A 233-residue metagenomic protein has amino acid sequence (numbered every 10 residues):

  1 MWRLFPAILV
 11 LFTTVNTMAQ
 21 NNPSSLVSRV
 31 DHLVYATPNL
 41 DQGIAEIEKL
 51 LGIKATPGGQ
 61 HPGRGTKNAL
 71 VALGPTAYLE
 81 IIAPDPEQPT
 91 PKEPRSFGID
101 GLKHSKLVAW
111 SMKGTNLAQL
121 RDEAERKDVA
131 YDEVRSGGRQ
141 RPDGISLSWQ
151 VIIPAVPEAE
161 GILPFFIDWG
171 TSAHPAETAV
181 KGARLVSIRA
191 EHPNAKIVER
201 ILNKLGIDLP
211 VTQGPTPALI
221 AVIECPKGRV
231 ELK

Functional and structural regions predicted by a protein language model:
M1-W2: N-terminal secretory signal peptides that target proteins for export/translocation
F5-N16: Bacterial N-terminal signal peptides
L11, P23-V27, N68: Hydrophobic, well-ordered secondary-structure scaffolds
A19-L40, H104-K113, F165-A195: N-terminal beta-strand motif that seeds the catalytic metal site of vicinal oxygen chelate
L40-K54, E123-E125, N194-L205: Amphipathic alpha-helical segments
L40-S96: Glycine/small-residue-rich interface belts in oligomeric ring/scaffold proteins and their assembly partners
L70-A72, L79-A83, D100, A109 (+2 more regions): Vicinal oxygen chelate
Q88-S111: Interdomain hinge/linker segments and adjacent boundary elements that couple functional modules
